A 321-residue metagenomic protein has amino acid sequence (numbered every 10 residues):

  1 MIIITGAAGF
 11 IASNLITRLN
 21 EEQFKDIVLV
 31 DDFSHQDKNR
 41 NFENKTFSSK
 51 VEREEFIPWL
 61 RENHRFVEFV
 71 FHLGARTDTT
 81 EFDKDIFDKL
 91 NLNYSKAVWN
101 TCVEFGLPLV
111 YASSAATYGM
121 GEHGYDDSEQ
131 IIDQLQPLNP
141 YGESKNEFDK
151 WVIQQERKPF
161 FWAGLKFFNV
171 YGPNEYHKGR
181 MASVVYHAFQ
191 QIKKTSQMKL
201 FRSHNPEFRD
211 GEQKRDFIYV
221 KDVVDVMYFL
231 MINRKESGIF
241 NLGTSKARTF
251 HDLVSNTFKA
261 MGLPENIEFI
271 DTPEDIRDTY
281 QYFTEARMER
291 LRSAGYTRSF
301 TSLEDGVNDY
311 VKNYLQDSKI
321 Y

Functional and structural regions predicted by a protein language model:
I2-E22: N-terminal Rossmann NAD(P)H-binding glycine-rich loop of SDR-like oxidoreductase domains
N44, R53-L90: NAD(P)H-binding glycine-rich loop region in Rossmannoid oxidoreductase-like domains and their noncatalytic homologs
K89, N93-A97, E104, T117-G164 (+3 more regions): Catalytic helix-loop patch of NAD(P)-dependent Rossmann-fold dehydrogenases
H123, K150-D225, F229, T257-F258: NAD(P)-dependent short-chain dehydrogenase/reductase
V185-A188, K194, Q213, V226-I276 (+1 more regions): Mid/C-terminal beta-alpha module of Rossmann-like enzyme folds, strongest in SDR-family dehydrogenases/epimerases
V220, E274-T297: Conserved C-terminal active-site "lid" loop/helix of NAD(P)H-dependent oxidoreductases that clamps the redox cofactor
V223, M227, L242, L253 (+2 more regions): Non-catalytic, hydrophobic alpha-helical segments
S302-Y321: Amphipathic terminal alpha-helices
